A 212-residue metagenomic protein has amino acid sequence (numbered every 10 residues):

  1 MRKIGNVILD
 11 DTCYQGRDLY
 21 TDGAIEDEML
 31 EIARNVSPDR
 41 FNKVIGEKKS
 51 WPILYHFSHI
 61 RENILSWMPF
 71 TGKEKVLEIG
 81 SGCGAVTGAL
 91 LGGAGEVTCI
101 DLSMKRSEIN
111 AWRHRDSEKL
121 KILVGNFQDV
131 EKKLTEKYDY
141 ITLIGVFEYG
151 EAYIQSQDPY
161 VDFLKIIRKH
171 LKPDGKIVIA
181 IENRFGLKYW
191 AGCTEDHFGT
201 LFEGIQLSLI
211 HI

Functional and structural regions predicted by a protein language model:
M1-V36: N-terminal auxiliary segments of SAM/dcSAM-dependent transferases
K73-G82: Conserved class I S-adenosyl-L-methionine
C83-A94: Conserved SAM-binding loop of SAM-dependent methyltransferases across substrates and taxa, primarily the Class I
G93-D129: Class I SAM-dependent methyltransferase SAM/SAH-binding core
K132-I141: A short acidic, Gly/Pro-enriched loop at the edge of an enzyme's catalytic core that lines a small-molecule cofactor
D158-K176: A short glycine-rich, Lys/Arg-flanked "PGG" loop and its adjoining helix->strand segment in the class I
V178-L201: Conserved class I S-adenosyl-L-methionine
I210-I212: Conserved small/polar residues in nucleotide/adenosyl-binding loops
